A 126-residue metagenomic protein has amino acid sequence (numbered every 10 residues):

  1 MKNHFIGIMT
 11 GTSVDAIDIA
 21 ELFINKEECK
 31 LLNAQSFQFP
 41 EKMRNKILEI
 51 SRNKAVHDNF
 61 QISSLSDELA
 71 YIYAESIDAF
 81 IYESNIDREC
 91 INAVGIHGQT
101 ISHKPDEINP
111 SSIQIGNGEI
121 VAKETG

Functional and structural regions predicted by a protein language model:
M1-G126: Short acidic/glycine-rich loops and adjacent helix/strand connectors that line catalytic pockets where negatively
